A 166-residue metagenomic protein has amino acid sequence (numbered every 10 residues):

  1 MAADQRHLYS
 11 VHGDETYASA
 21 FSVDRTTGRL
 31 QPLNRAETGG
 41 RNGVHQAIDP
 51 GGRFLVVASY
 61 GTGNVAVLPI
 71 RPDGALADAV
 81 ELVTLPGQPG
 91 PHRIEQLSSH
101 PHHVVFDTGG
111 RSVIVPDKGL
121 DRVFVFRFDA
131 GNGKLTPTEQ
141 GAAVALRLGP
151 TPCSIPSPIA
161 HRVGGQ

Functional and structural regions predicted by a protein language model:
M1-D4, G39-P50, F54, P86-G109 (+1 more regions): Beta-rich, blade/repeat-based domains predominating in secreted/periplasmic proteins but also intracellular
M1-G52: Blade-loop segments of beta-propeller domains
G13, Y60, I70, K118-G119 (+3 more regions): Short loop/turn segments immediately following the C-termini of beta-strands
T16-A18, G63-A66, D121-V123: Structural signal for beta-propeller blades
A20-R29, V67-A77, R127-L135: Short loop/turn segments immediately following beta-strands, especially the blade-tip and inter-blade linker loops
L30-E37, A77-Q88, L135-A145: Beta-propeller fold detector
P32-L82: A generic, well-ordered mixed alpha/beta core segment in the N-terminal half of proteins
